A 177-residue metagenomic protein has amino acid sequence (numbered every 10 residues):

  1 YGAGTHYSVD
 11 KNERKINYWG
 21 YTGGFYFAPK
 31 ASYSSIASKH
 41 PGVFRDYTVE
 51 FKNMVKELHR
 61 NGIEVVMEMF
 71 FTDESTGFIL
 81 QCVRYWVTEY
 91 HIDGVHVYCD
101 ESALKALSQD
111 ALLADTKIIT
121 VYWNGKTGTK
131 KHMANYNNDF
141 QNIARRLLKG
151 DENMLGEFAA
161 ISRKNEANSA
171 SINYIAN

Functional and structural regions predicted by a protein language model:
Y1, L58, W86, L107 (+1 more regions): Generic low-polarity alpha-helical segments
Y1-Y7, M69-E74, Y98-A103, V121-G125: Short, solvent-exposed turn/loop segments enriched in Gly/Ser/Thr/Pro and often Arg
Y7-R60, F71-E89: Aromatic- and acidic-residue-enriched carbohydrate-binding clefts of CAZyme catalytic domains
N12-K15, M67, K130, K164: Residues at structural and domain junctions
A28, C82-V83, G94, T116 (+1 more regions): Small-side-chain structural scaffolding
I63: Short glycine/serine/threonine/alanine-rich loop segments
V66, H91-H96: Conserved beta-strand positions in the central sheet of alpha/beta enzyme cores
H91, L104-N177: Conserved alpha/beta catalytic core and glycan-binding cleft of carbohydrate-active enzymes
